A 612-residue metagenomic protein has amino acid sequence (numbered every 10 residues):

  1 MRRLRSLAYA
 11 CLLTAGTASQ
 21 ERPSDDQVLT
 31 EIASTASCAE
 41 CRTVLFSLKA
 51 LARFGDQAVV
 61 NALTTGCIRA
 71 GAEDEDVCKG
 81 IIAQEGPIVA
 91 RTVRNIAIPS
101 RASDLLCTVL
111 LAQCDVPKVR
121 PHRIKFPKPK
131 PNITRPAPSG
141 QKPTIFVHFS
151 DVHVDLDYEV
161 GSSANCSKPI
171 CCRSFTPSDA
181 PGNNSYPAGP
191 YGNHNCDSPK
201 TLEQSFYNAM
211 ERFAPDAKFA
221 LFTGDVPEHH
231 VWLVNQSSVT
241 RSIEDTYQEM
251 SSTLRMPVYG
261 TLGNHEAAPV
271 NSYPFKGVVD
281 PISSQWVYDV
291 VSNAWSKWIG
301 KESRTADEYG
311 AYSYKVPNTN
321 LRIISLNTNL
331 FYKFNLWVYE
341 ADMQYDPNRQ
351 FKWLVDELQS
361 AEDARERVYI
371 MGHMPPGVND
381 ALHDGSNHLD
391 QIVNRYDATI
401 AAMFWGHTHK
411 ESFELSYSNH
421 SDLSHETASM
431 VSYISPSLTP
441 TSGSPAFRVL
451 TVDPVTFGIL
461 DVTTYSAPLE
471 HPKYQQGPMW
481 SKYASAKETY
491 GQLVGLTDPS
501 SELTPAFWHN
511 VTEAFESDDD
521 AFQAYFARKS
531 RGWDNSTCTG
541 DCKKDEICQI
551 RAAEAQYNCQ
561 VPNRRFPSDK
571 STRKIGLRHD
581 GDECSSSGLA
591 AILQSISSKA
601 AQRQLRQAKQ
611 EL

Functional and structural regions predicted by a protein language model:
M1-Q20: Fungal secretory targeting signals
Q20-G140, T144-Y158, S162-E211, F219 (+3 more regions): Metal-dependent phosphoesterase/phosphodiesterase active-site architecture
H148-S150, P190, K218-D225, P257-N264 (+3 more regions): Active-site neighborhood of phospho(di)ester-bond hydrolases with catalytic His/Asp-centered motifs
L156, E228-V231, G260-N271, Y332-F334 (+3 more regions): Active-site environment of divalent metal-dependent phosphoester hydrolases
A188-P190, N195-D280, S284-V287: Core catalytic region of metal-dependent phosphoesterases/phosphodiesterases, especially metallo-beta-lactamase-like
F222-H230, L358-V378: Short acidic, glycine-rich surface-loop motifs adjacent to enzyme active sites
S238-Y247, P347-L354, D384-L389: Well-ordered, non-membrane alpha-helical segments in soluble/globular domains
E357, E362, S386-N394: Active-site neighborhood of glycoside hydrolase catalytic domains
